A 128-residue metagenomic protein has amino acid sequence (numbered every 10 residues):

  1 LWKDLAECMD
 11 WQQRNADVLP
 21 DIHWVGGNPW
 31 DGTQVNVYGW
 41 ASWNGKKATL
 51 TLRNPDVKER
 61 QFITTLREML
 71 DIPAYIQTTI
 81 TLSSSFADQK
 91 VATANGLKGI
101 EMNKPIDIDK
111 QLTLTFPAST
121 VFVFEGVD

Functional and structural regions predicted by a protein language model:
L1-W40, K47-N54: Aromatic/acidic polysaccharide-binding cleft in carbohydrate-active enzymes
V25-W30, K47, L52-D128: C-terminal beta-sandwich/jelly-roll accessory domains of carbohydrate-active enzymes
G39-S42, T120-V121: Small-side-chain structural scaffolding
